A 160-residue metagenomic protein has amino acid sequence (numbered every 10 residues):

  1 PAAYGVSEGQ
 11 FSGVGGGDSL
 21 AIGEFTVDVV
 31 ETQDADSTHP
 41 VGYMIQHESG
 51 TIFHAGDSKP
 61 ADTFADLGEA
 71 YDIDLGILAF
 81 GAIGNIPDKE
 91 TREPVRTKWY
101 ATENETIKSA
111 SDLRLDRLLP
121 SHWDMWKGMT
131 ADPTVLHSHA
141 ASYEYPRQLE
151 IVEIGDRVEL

Functional and structural regions predicted by a protein language model:
P1-A3, K127-M129, E159: Short, charged/polar "capping" segments at the starts of alpha-helices and the immediately preceding loops
P1-G13: Helix-loop-beta element that forms the nucleotide-linked donor phosphate-binding surface in glycosyltransferases
G5, I22, A141-E144: Short, conserved catalytic or adaptor-binding loops enriched in Gly and charged residues
V6, P40, T130-T134: Generic recognition of short, well-ordered alpha-helical segments
G9-F11, F25, L149: Short, conserved active-site loop motifs that form the nucleotide-linked donor/cofactor pocket
G13-Y71, I154-L160: Core dinuclear metal-dependent hydrolase active-site scaffold
D62-I154: Cap/insert and terminal regions of metallo-dependent hydrolase folds
